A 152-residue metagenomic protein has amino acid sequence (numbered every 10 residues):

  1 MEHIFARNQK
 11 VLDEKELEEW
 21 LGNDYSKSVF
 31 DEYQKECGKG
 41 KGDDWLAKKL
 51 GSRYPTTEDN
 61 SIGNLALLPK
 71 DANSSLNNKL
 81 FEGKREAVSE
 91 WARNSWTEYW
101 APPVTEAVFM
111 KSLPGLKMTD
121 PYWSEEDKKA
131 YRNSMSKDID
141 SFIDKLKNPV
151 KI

Functional and structural regions predicted by a protein language model:
M1-I152: Flexible coil/loop and intrinsically disordered segments
